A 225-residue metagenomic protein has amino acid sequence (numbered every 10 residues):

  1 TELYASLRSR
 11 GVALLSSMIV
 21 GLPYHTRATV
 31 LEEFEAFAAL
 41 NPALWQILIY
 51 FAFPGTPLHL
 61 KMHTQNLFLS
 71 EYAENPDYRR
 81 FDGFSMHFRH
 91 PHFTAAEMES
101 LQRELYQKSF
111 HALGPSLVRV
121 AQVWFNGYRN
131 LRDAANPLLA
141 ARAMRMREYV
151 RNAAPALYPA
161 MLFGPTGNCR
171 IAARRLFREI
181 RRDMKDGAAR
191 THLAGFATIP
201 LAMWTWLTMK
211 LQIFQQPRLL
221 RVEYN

Functional and structural regions predicted by a protein language model:
T1-D133, R218-N225: A structural motif corresponding to the C-terminal lobe/cap of the Radical SAM core domain
Y78-N225: Auxiliary Fe-S-binding modules of radical SAM enzymes
